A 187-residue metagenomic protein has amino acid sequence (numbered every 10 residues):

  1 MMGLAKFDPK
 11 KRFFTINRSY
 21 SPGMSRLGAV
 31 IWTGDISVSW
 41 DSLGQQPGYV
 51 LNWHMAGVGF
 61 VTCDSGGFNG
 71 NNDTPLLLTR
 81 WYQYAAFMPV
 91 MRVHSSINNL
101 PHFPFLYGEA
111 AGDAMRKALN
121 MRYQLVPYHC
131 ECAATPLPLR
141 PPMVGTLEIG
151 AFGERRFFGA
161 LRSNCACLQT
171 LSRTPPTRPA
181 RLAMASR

Functional and structural regions predicted by a protein language model:
M1-R187: Catalytic-domain carbohydrate-binding cleft regions of carbohydrate-active enzymes
